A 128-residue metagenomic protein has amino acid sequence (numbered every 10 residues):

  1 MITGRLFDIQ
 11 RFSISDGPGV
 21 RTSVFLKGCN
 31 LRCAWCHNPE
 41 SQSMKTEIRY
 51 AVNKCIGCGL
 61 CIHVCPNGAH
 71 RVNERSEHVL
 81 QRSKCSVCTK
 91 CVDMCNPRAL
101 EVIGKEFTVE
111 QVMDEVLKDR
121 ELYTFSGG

Functional and structural regions predicted by a protein language model:
M1-T3: Iron-sulfur (Fe-S) cluster-binding modules
L6-L60, H78-S86: N-terminal pre-triad scaffold of radical SAM enzymes
S43-G128: Conserved Radical SAM active-site core
